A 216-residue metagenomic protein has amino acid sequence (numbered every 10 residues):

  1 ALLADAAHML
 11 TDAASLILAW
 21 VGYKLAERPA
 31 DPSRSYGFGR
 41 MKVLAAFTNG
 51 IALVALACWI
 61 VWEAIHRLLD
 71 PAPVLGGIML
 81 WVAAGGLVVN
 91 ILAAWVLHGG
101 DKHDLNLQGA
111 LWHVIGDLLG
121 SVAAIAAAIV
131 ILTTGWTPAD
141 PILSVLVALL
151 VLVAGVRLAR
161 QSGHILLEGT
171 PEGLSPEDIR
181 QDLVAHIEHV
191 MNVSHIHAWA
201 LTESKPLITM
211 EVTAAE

Functional and structural regions predicted by a protein language model:
A1-L3, A7, S15-L25, P29-E216: Alpha-helical transmembrane segments and adjacent TM-loop junctions that form the membrane-embedded core of multi-pass
